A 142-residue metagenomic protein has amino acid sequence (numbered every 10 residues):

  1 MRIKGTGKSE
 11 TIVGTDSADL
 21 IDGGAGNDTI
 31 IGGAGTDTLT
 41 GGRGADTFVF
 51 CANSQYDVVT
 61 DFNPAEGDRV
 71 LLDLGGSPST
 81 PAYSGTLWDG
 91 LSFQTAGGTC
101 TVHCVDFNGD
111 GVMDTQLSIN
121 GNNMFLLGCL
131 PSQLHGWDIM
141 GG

Functional and structural regions predicted by a protein language model:
M1-V58, Q116-S118, S132-G142: Glycine- and aspartate-rich repeat motifs characteristic of hemolysin/RTX-like Ca2+-binding segments in secreted
A45-G142: Acidic glycine/aspartate-rich repeat arrays in secreted/surface proteins
